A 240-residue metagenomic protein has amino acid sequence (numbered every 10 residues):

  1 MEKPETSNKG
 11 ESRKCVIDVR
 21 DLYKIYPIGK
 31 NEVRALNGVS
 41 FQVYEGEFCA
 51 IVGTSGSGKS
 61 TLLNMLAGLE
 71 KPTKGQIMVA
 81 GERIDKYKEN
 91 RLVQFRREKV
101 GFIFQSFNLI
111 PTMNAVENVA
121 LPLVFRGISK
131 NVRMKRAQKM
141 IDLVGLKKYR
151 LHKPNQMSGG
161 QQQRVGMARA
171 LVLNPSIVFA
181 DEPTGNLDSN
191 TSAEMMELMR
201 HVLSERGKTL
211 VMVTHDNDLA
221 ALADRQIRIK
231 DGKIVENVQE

Functional and structural regions predicted by a protein language model:
M1-I25, E236-E240: ABC-family P-loop ATPase nucleotide-binding domain
C15-I229: ABC family nucleotide-binding domain
Q226-V238: H-loop (His-switch) and adjacent beta-strand-loop-beta switch element of ABC-type ATPase nucleotide-binding domains
